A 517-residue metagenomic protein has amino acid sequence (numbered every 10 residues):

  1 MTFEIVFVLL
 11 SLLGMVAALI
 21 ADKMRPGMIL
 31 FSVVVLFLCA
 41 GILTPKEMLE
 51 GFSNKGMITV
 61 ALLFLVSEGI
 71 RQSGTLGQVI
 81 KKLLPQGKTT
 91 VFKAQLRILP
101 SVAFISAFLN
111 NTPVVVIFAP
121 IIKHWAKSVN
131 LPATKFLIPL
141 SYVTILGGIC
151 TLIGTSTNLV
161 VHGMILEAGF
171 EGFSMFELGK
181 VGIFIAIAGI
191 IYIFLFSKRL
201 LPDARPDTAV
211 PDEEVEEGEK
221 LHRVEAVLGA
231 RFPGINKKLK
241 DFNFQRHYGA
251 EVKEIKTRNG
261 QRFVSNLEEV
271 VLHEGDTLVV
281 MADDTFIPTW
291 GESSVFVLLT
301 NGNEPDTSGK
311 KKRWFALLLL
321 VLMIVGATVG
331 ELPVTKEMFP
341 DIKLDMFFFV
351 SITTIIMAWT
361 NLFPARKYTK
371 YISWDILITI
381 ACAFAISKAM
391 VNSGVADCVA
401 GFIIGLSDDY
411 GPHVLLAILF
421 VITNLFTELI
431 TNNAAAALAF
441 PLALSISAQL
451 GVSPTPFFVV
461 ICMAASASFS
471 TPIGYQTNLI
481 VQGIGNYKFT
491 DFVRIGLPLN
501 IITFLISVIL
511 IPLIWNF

Functional and structural regions predicted by a protein language model:
M1-A61, L65, R199, A204 (+4 more regions): Hydrophobic transmembrane alpha-helices of multi-pass small-molecule transporters
M1-L10, M28, S53-L65, A107-V115 (+4 more regions): Structural signature of hydrophobic alpha-helical transmembrane segments
I5-L9, G27-S32, I58-A61, K93-P100 (+9 more regions): Hydrophobic alpha-helical transmembrane segments
F7, S128-V143, G147-K220, L278-F296 (+1 more regions): Juxtamembrane and boundary regions of transmembrane helices in multi-pass small-molecule transporters and channels
M15-M24, S101-N110, V143-I153, V325-G330 (+2 more regions): Transmembrane alpha-helix interface/packing and boundary motifs in multi-pass membrane proteins, characterized by
S32-V35, C39-V129, G189-F194, K198 (+3 more regions): Membrane-embedded alpha-helical segments and adjacent helix-loop junctions characteristic of multi-pass solute
L36-G41, M164-F170, I356-M357, I446 (+1 more regions): Interfacial segments of multi-pass membrane proteins
G74-P85, A204-V210, G275, L298-N301 (+2 more regions): Flexible loop linkers connecting adjacent transmembrane helices in multi-pass alpha-helical membrane transporters
